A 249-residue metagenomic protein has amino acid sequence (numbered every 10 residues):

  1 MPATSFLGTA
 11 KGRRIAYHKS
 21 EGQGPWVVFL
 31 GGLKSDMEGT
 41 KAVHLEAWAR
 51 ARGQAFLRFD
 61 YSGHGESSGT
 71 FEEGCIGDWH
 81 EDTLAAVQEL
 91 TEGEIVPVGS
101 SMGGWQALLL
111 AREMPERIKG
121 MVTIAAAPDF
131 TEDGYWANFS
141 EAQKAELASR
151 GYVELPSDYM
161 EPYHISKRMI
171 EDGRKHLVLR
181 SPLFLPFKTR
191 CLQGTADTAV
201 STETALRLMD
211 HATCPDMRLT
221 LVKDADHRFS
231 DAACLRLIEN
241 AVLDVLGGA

Functional and structural regions predicted by a protein language model:
M1-E21: N-terminal cap/lid segment of alpha/beta-hydrolase-fold proteins
G12, R117-L221, D226-A249: The alpha/beta-hydrolase serine catalytic core
G24-G32: Short beta-strand element of the alpha/beta-hydrolase
L33-E46, E203: The serine-hydrolase catalytic nucleophile loop
H44-S68: Conserved alpha/beta-hydrolase
H64-L90: Catalytic nucleophile-loop/oxyanion-hole region of alpha/beta-hydrolase and closely related hydrolase-like folds
P97-G99, I124: Short beta-strand immediately N-terminal to the catalytic nucleophile in serine-hydrolase-like folds
G99-A107: Gly/Ala-rich beta-loop-alpha elbow adjacent to hydrolase catalytic centers
